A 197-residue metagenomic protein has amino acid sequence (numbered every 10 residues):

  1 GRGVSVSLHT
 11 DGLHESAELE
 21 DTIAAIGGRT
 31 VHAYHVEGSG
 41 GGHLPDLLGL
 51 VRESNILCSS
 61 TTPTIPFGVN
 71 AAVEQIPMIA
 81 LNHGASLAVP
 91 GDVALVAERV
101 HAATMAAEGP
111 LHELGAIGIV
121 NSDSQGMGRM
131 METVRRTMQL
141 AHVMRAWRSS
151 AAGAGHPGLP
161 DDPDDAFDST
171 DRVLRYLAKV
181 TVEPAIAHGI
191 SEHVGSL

Functional and structural regions predicted by a protein language model:
G1, G12-L177, H188: Active-site neighborhoods of metal-dependent hydrolases
V6-T10, E18-L19, Y176, V180-P184 (+1 more regions): Extended, hydrophobic alpha-helical segments in both membrane/secreted and soluble proteins
S7-H9, W147-A152, H193-S196: Flexible, glycine/charged-enriched surface loops at secondary-structure junctions
D123, V182-L197: Structural signature of the urease/amidohydrolase superfamily beta/alpha-barrel
